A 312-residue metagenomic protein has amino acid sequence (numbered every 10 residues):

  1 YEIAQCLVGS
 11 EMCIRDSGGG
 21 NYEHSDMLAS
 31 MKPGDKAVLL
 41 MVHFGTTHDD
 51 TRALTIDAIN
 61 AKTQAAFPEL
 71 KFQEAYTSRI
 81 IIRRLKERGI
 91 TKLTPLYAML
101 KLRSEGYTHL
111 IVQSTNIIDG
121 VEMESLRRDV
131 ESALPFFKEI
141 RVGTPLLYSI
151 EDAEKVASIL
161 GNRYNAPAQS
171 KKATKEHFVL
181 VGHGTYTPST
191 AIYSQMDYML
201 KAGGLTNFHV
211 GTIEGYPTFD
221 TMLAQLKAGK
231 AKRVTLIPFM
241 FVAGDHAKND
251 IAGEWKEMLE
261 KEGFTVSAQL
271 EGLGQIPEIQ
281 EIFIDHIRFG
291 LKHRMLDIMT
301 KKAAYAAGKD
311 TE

Functional and structural regions predicted by a protein language model:
Y1-G9, C13-I14: Single conserved hydrophobic/aromatic residue that forms the stacking wall/gate of nucleotide- or nucleobase-binding
C6, G45-H48: Catalytic nucleophile-elbow at a beta strand-turn-alpha helix junction centered on a G-D-S/GDSL motif, marking
R15-L40, T47, A53-I111, M123-P217 (+3 more regions): Non-catalytic structural scaffold of enzyme domains
S114: Glycine-rich, histidine-containing beta strand-loop boundary motifs that form or position
